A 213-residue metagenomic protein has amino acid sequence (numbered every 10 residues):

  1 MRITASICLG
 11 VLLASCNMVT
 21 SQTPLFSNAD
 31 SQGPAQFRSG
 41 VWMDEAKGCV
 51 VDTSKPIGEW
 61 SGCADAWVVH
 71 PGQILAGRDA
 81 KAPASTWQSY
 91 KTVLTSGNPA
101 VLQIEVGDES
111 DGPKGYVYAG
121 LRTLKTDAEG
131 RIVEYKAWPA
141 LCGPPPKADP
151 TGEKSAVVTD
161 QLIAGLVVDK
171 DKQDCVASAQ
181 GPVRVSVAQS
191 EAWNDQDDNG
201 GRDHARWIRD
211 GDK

Functional and structural regions predicted by a protein language model:
M1-G10: Sec-dependent signal peptide recognition, specifically the positively charged N-region followed immediately by
L12-S15: C-terminal motif of bacterial Sec signal peptides marking the signal peptidase cleavage site
N17-R38, K47-L75, A80-K213: Calycin-type beta-barrel ligand-binding domains and close structural analogs
V41-W42: A short tyrosine-centered beta-strand micro-motif
